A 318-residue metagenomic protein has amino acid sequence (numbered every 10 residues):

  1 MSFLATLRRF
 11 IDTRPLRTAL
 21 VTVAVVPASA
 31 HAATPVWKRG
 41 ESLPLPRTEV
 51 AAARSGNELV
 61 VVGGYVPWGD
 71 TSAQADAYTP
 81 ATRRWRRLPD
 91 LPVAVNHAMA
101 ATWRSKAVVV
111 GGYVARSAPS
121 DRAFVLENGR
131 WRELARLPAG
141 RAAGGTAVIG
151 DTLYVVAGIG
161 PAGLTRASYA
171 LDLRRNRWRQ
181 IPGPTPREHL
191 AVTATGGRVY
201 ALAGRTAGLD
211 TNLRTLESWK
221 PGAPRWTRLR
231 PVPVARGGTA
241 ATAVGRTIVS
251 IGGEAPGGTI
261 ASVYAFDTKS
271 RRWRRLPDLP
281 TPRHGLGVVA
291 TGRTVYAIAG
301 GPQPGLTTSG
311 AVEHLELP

Functional and structural regions predicted by a protein language model:
F3-A19: Bacterial N-terminal signal peptides that target proteins for export
I11, S29-T34: Basic/polar N-terminal segments that are highly enriched at the extreme N-terminus, encompassing both cleavable
A19-P27: Bacterial N-terminal signal peptides
A32-P318: Kelch-like beta-propeller repeat domains
